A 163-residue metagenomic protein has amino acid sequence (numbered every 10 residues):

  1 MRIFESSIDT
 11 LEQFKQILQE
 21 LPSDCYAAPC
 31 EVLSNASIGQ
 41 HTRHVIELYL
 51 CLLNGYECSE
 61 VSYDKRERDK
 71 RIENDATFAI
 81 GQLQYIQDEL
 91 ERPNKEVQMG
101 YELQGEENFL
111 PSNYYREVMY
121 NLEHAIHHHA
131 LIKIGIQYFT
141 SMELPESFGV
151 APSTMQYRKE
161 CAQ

Functional and structural regions predicted by a protein language model:
M1-Q19: Extreme N-terminal tail/first-helix region
S7, L11, I38, T42 (+3 more regions): Hydrophobic packing residues in well-ordered alpha-helices of helical domains and bundles
I17-Y26, E57: Short alpha-helical hairpin
A27-K65, E107-G149, M155: Short, contiguous alpha-helical
S59-V97: Helix-adjacent hinge/juxtasegments
E96-L103, L110: Mid-chain, well-packed structural core segment of small domains
Q156-E160: Charged phosphate-binding loop/patch that engages nucleotide di/tri-phosphates or the phosphate backbone of nucleic
